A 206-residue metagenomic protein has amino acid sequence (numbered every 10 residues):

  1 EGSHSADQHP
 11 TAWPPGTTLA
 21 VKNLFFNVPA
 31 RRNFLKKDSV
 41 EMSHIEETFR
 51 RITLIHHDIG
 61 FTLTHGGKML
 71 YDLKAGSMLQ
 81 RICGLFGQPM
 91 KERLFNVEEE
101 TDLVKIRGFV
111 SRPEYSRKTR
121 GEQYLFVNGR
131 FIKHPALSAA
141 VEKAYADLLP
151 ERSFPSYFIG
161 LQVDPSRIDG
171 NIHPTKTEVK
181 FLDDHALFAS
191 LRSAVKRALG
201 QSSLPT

Functional and structural regions predicted by a protein language model:
E1-T206: N-terminal phosphate-binding caps/lids of nucleotide- and nucleic-acid-binding domains
